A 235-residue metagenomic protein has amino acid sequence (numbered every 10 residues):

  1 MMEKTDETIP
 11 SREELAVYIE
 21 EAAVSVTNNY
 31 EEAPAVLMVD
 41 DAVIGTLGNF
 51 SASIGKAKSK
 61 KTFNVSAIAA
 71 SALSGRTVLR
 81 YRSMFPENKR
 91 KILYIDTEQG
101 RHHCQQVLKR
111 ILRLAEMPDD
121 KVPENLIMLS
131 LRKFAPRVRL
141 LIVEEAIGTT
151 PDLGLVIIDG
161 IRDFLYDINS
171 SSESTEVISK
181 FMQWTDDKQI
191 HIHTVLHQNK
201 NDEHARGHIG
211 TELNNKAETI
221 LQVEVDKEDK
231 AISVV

Functional and structural regions predicted by a protein language model:
M1-A16, T149-D152, D226-V235: C-terminal regions of RecA-like/P-loop NTPase motor modules
E7-R110: The Walker A/P-loop phosphate-binding site
L37-D41, V78-R82, L141-E145, I178-F181 (+1 more regions): A generic local structural motif
G45, M84-N88, D119-K121, G148-T150 (+2 more regions): Conserved catalytic network of the ASCE P-loop NTPase/AAA+ motor domain
A52-S53, K58, F63, S172-V235: Phosphate-binding/switch region of NTP-binding enzymes
A67-I68, H103-I111, I142, A146 (+3 more regions): Alpha-helical scaffold elements adjacent to nucleotide-binding pockets in ATP/GTP-utilizing enzyme cores
S71, G75-R76, I111-L114, F164-D167 (+3 more regions): Conserved, well-folded catalytic cores of nucleic-acid-processing and energy-transducing macromolecular machines
P86-N169: Conserved inter-motif catalytic segment of the P-loop NTP-binding fold
